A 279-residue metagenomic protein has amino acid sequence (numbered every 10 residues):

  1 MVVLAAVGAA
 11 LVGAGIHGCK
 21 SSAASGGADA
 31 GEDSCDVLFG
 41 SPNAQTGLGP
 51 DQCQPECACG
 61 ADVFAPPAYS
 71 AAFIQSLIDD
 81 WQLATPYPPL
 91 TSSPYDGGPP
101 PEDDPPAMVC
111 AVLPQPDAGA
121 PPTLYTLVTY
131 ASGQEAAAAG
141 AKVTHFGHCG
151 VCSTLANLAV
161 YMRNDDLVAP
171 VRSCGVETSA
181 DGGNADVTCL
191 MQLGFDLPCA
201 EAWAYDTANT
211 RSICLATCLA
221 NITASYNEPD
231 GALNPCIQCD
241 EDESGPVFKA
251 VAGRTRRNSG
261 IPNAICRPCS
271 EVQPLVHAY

Functional and structural regions predicted by a protein language model:
M1-D33, D96, D117: Ser/Thr-rich, Pro/Gly/Ala-heavy low-complexity intrinsically disordered linkers and tails of secreted extracellular
G31-Y279: General marker for long, soluble alpha-helical cores
